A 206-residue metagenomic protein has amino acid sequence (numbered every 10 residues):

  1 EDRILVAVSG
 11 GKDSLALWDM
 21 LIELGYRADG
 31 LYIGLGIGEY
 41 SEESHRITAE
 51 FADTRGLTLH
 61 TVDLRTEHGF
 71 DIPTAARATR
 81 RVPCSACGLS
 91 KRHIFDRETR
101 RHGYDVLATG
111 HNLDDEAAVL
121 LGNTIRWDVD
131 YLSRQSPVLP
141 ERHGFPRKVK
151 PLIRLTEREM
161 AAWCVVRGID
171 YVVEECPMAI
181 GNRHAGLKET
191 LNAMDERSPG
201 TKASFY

Functional and structural regions predicted by a protein language model:
E1-V138, R142-F145, I153-R167: ATP-dependent adenylation/nucleotidyltransferase module used to activate substrates
E43, T201-Y206: Short, intrinsically disordered, charge-balanced linker/junction segments flanking boundaries in proteins
D114, L155-A203: Mid-to-C-terminal catalytic subdomains of enzymes that bind/position adenosyl phosphate moieties or nucleic-acid
V149: Nucleic-acid nuclease catalytic cores
